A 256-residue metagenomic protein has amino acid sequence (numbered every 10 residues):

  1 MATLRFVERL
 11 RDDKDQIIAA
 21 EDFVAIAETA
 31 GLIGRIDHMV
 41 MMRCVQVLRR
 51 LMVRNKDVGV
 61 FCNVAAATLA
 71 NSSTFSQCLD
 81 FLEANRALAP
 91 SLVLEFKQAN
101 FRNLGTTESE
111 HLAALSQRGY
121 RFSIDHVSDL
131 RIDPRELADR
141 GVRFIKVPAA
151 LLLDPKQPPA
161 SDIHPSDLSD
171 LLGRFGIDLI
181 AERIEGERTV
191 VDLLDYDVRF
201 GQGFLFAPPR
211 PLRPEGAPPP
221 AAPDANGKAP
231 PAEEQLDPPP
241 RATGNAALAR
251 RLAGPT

Functional and structural regions predicted by a protein language model:
M1-E8, D13, L32-T107, R183: Catalytic core of bacterial c-di-GMP phosphodiesterases, primarily the EAL and HD-GYP domains, capturing alpha-helical
R9-D13, A65-S72, L92-L104, Y120-T256: EAL-family c-di-GMP phosphodiesterase catalytic domain
A20, E108-H111, D133-P134: Short beta-alpha junctions and helix-cap segments that line functional grooves
F23: Conserved, function-defining core regions and hallmark residues within catalytic/recognition domains
A27-G31: A conserved signal-transducing helical linker
L48-M52, E83, S109-G119, S166-G173 (+1 more regions): Surface-exposed amphipathic alpha-helices with a cationic face
